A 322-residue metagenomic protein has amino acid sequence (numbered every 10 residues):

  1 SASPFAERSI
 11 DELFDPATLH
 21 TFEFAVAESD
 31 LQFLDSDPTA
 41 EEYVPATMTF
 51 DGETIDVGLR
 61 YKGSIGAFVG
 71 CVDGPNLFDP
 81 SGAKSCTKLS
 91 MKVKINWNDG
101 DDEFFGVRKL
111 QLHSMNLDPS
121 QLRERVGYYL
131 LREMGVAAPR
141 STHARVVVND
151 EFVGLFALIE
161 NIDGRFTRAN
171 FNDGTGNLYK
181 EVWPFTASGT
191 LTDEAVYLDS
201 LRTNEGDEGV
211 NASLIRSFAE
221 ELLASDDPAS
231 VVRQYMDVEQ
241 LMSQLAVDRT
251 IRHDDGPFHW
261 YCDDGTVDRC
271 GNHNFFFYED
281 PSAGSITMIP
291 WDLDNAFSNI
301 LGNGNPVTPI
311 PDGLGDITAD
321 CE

Functional and structural regions predicted by a protein language model:
S1-K62: Regulatory N- and C-terminal appendages and interdomain linkers associated with kinase/kinase-like NTP transferase
A17-T21, Y43-P45, K88-S90, V107 (+1 more regions): Extracytoplasmic
D30-S36, I55-V57, G66-C71, D101-E103 (+3 more regions): Short, solvent-exposed loop/turn elements at domain surfaces
A46-N116: Conserved oxyanion/phosphate-binding beta-strand-loop segments in alpha/beta enzyme cores
S90-G100, V107-M115, M134-P139, E151-D254 (+1 more regions): Internal "kinase-insert"/substrate-recognition segments embedded within catalytic cores of ATP-dependent enzymes
N116-V136: A conserved alpha-helical element in kinase catalytic cores
R145, H253, H259-Y278: Catalytic-loop signature of eukaryotic-like protein kinases
T266-V267, Y278-E322: C-terminal catalytic region of ATP-dependent kinase domains
